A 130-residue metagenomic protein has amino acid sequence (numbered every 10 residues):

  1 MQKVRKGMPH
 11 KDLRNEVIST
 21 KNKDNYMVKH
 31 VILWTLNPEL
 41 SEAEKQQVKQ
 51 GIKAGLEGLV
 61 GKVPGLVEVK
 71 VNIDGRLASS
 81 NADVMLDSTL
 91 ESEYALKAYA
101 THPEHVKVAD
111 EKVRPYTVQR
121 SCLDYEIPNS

Functional and structural regions predicted by a protein language model:
H10-D83, E91-T101, D124-S130: Short S/T/G/P-rich N-terminal loop/turn motif that feeds into the first structured element of a domain
L96-T101, V106-Y116: C-terminal structural segments of small proteins and small subunits
E111-S130: Charge-dense polyanion-binding interfaces
